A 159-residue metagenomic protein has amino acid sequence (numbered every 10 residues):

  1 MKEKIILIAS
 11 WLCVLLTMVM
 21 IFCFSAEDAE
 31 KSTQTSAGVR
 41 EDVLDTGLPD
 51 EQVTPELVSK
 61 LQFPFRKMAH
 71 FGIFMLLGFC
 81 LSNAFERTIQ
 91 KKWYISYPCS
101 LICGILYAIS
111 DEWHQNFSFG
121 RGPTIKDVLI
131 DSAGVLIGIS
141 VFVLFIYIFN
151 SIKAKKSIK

Functional and structural regions predicted by a protein language model:
K2-M75: "…centered on the first transmembrane helix and the immediately adjacent amphipathic helix/loop
E3-I8, Q90-P98, R121-I125: Membrane-helix interface segments
W11, Y97-I102, V128-L129: Hydrophobic alpha-helical transmembrane segments
L16-I21, S96-N116: Small-polar-interrupted transmembrane alpha-helices in polytopic inner-membrane proteins
F63-L77, I125-L136: Membrane-interface loop-to-helix entry segments
I73-T88, A133-F149: Membrane-interfacial alpha-helical segments at the cytosolic side of multi-pass membrane proteins
A108-S132: Interfacial helix-loop-helix junctions of multi-pass membrane proteins
K153-K159: Membrane-interfacial, low-structure loops and terminal tails that flank and connect transmembrane helices in multi-pass
